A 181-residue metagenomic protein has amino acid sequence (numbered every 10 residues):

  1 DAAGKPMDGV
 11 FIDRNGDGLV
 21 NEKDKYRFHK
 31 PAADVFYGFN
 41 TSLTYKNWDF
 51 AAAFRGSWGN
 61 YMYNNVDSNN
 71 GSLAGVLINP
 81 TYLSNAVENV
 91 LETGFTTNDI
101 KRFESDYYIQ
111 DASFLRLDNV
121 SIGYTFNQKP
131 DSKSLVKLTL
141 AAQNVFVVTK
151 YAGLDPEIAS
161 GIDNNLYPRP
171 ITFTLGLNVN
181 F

Functional and structural regions predicted by a protein language model:
D1-A51, F95-A112, L117-N119, G123-N127: Outer-membrane beta-barrel transmembrane strand signature
A2-K5, S57-A142: Extracytoplasmic gating/loop element in the C-terminal half of outer-membrane beta-barrel translocons and assembly
R14-L19, G71-A86, P156-L166: Surface-exposed loop/turn segments flanking beta-strands in extracellular/periplasmic regions
Y37, A51-A53, N60-M62, P130 (+1 more regions): C-terminal region/CTD detector
T44, R55-S57, A141-V145, N180: Outer-membrane beta-barrel pore domains and translocons
Y45-W48, K133-L135, P170-T172: Strand-connecting loop/turn motifs
A52, L138-L140, L177: Membrane-embedded beta-strand positions of outer-membrane beta-barrel proteins
T81, L91, I100-R102, V147-F181: C-terminal beta-signal and terminal closure region of outer-membrane beta-barrel proteins
